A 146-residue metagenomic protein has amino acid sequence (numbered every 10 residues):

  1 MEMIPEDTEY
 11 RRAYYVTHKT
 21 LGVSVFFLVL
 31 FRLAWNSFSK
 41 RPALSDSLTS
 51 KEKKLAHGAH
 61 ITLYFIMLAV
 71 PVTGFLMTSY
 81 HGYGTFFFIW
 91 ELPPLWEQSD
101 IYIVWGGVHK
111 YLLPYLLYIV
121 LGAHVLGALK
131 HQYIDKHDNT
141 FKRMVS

Functional and structural regions predicted by a protein language model:
M1-S146: Membrane-embedded alpha-helical bundles that constitute the cytochrome b-like, heme-associated redox core of multi-pass
